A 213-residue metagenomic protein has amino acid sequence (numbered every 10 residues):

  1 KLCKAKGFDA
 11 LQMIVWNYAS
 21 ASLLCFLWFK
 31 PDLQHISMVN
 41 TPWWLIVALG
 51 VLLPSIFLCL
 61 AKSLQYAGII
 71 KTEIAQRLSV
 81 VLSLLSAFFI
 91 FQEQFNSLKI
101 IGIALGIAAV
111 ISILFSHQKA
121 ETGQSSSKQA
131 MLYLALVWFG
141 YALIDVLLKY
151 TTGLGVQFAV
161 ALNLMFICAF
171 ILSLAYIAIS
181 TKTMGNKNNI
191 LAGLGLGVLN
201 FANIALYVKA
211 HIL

Functional and structural regions predicted by a protein language model:
K1-V47, F57-Y66, H117-Y133, L154 (+1 more regions): Membrane-interface interhelical linkers
A48-L53, A61-F89, K99-I107, L162-N163 (+2 more regions): Specific alpha-helical transmembrane segments that line the substrate/conduction pathway and gating interfaces
V81-F139, V146: Juxtamembrane helix-loop boundary signature in multi-pass membrane transporters
W138-D145, N200-I204: Recurrent gating helices in multi-pass secondary carriers
V146, Q157-L162: Short, structured loop/turn "capping" segments at alpha-beta junctions
